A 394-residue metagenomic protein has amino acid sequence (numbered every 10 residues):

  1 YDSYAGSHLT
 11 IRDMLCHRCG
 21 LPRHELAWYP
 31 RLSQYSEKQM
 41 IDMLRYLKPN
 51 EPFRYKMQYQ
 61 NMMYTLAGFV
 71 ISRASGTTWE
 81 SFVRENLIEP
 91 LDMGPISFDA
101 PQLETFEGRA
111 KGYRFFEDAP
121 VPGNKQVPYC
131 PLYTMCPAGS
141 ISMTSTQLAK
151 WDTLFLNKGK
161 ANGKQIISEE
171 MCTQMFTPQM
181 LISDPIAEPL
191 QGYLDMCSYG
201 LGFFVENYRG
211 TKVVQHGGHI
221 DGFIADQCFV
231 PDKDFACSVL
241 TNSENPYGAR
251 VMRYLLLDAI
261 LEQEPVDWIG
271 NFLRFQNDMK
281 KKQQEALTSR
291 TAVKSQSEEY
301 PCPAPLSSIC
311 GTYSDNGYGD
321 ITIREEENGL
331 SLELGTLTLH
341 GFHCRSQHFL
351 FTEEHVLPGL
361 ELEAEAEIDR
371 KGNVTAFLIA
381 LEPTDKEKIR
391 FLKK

Functional and structural regions predicted by a protein language model:
Y1-N61, G68, S75-S81, E85 (+2 more regions): Active-site-proximal loop and beta-strand segments within enzyme catalytic domains
Y4, F98, N162-K164: Surface-exposed patches in mature extracellular/periplasmic domains of secreted proteins
I11-R12, G94, D232-F235: Loop/turn elements at helix/coil->beta-strand transitions in domains of secreted/extracellular proteins
S72, T77, S81-E85, E89 (+1 more regions): Catalytic loop of the DD-peptidase/beta-lactamase superfamily, centered on the K-T-G motif and neighboring
E89-L91, P95: Long, well-ordered core segments of solenoidal/helical folds
A100-P101, S183: Extracellular/periplasmic helix-exit of transmembrane alpha-helices
